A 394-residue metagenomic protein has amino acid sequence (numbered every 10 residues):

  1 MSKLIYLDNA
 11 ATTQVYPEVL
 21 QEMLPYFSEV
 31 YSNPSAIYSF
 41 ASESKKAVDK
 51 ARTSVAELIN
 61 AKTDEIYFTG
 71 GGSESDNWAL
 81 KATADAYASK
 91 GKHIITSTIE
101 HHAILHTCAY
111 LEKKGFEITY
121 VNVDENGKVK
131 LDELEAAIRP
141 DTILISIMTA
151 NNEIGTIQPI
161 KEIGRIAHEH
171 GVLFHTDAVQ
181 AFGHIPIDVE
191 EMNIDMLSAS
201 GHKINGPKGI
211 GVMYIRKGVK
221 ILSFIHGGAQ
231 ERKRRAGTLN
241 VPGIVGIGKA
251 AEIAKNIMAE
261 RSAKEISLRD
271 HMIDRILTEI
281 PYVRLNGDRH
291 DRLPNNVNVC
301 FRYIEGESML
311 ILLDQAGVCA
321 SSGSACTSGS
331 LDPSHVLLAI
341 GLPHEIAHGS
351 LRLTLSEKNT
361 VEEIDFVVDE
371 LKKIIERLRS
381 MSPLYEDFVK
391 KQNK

Functional and structural regions predicted by a protein language model:
M1-K394: Pyridoxal 5′-phosphate
